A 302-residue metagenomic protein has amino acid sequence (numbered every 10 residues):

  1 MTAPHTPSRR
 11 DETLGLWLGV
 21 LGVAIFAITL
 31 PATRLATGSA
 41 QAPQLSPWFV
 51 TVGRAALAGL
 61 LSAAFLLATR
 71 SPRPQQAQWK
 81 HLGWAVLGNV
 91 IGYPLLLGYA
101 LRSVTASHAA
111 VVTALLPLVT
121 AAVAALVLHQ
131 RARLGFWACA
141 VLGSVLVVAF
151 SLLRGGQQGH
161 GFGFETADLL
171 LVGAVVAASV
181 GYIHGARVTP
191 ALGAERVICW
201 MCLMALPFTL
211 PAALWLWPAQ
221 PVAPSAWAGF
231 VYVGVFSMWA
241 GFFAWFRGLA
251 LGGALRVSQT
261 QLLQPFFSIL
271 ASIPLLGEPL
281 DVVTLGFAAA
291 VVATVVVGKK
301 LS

Functional and structural regions predicted by a protein language model:
M1-V52, Q158-R187, F208: Glycine-/small-residue-enriched transmembrane alpha-helix faces in small-molecule transporters and effluxers
L16-G19, A77-V86, A132-S144, L192-M201 (+1 more regions): Cytoplasmic-side transmembrane-helix entry/capping segments in multi-pass membrane proteins
V23-A27, A58, A85-P94, L116-P117 (+9 more regions): Transmembrane alpha-helical core positions of polytopic small-molecule transporters
I25-L30, L66-T113, A149, G234-G252: Specific transmembrane alpha-helical segments of multi-pass solute transporters/efflux pumps, especially DMT/EamA
P31-Q44, R102, S151-F164, A213-F230 (+1 more regions): Membrane-interface helix termini and inter-helical loops of multi-pass transporters
A42-G92, V119-V123, L142, V176-H184 (+3 more regions): Transmembrane alpha-helices of multi-pass small-molecule transport proteins
F49-L60, G88-N89, L97-R131, G135 (+2 more regions): Specific alpha-helical transmembrane segments that line the substrate/conduction pathway and gating interfaces
S62, V123, A132-R154, A271 (+1 more regions): Hydrophobic transmembrane alpha-helices of multi-pass small-molecule transport proteins
